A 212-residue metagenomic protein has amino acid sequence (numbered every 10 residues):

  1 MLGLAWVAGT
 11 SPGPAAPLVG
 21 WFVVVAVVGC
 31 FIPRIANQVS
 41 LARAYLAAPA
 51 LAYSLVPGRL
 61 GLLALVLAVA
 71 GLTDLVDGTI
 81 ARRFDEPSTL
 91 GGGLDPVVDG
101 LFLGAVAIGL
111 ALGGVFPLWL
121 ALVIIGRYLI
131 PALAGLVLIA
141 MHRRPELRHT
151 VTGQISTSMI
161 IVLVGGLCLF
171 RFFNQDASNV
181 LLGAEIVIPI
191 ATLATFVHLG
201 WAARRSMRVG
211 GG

Functional and structural regions predicted by a protein language model:
M1-N37, V97-G212: A feature for the membrane-embedded catalytic helix bundles of lipid/isoprenoid biosynthetic enzymes
A16-W21, Q38, A42-L90, S178-L193: Membrane-embedded alpha-helical segments that form the functional core of polytopic membrane enzymes, especially those
